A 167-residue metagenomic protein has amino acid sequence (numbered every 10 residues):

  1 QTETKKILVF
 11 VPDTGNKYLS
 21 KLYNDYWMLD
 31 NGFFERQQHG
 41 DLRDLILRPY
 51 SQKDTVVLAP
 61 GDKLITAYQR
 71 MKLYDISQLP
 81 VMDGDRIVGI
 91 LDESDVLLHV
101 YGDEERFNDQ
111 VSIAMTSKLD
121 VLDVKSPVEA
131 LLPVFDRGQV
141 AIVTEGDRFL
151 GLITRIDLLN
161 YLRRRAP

Functional and structural regions predicted by a protein language model:
Q1-Q52: Phosphate-binding loop/pocket of nucleotide- and phosphate-handling active sites
G15-N16, F149, L158: Surface-exposed, flexible loop/turn segments at secondary-structure boundaries
G40-V56, F107-L119: Bateman (tandem CBS) regulatory domains
V56-D75, V81-D83, V100, D120-Q139 (+3 more regions): The conserved cystathionine-beta-synthase
I87-I90, V128, F149-L152: Glycine-rich acetyl-CoA-binding "A-motif" of GNAT/NAT acetyltransferases
E93-Y101: Structured interaction and signal-relay segments at domain junctions
